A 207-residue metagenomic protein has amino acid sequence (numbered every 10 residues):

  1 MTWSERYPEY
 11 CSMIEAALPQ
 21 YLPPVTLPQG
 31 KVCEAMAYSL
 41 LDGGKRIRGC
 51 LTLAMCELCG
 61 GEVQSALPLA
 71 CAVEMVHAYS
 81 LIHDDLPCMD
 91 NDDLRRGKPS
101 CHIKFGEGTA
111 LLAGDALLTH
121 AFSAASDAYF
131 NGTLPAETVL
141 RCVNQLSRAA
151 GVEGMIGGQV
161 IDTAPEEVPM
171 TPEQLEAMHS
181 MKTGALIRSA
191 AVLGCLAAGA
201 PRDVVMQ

Functional and structural regions predicted by a protein language model:
M1-L18: N-terminal leader/targeting segments and the immediately adjacent pre-domain N-terminus
E9, M13, L22, T26-Q207: Mg2+-dependent prenyl diphosphate-binding active-site environment of isoprenoid biosynthetic enzymes
